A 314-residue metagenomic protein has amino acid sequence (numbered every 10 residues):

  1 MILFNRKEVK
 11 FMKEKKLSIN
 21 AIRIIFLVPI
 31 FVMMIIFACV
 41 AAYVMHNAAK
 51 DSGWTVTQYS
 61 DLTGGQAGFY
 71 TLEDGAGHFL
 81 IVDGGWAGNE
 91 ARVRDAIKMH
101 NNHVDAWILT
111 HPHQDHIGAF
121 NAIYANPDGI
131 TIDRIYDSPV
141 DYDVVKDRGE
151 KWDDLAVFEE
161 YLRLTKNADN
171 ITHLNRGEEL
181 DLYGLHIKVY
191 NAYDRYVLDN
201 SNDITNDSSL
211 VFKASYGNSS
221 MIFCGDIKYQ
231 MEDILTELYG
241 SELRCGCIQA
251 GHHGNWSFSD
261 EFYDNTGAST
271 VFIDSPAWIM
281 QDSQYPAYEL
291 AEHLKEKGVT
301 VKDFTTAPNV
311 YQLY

Functional and structural regions predicted by a protein language model:
M1-F11: Short, Lys/Arg-enriched N-terminal segments with co-localized hydrophobic residues within the first ~10-30 amino acids
E14-F31: N-terminal Sec-pathway targeting helices
V32-Y43: Hydrophobic alpha-helical membrane-insertion segments, chiefly the h-region of N-terminal signal peptides
A41-N102, H173-L243, V310-Y314: Core dinuclear metal-dependent hydrolase active-site scaffold
D61-L62, V82-G85, L109-H113, S138-V140 (+6 more regions): Active-site-proximal beta-strand/loop segments in catalytic clefts of secreted hydrolases
Q66, A87-N89, P112-G118, Y142-V145 (+5 more regions): Active-site environment of divalent metal-dependent phosphoester hydrolases
G75-L80, A87-D141, L238-N255, G267-F272: Active-site metal-binding motif and surrounding structural segment of the metallo-beta-lactamase
R134-Y136, V140-N206, T270, S275-Y314: Binuclear metal-ion centers of metallo-dependent hydrolases, dominated by the metallo-beta-lactamase
